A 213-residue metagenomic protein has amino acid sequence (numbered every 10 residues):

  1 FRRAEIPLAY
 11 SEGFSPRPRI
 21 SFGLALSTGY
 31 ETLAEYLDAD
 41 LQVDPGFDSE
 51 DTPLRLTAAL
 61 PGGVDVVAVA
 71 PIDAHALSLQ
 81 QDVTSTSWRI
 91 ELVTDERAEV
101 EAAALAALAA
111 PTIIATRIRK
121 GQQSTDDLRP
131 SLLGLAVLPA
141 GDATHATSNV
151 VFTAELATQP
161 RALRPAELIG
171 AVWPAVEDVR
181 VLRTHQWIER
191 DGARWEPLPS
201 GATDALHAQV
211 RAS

Functional and structural regions predicted by a protein language model:
R2, D40-D44, E91-D95, E155-Q159: Solvent-exposed residues in well-ordered beta-strands and their adjoining turns, especially edge/terminal strands
L8-V43, A74: Short, charge-patterned binding micro-sites
A9, R17, A110-S213: Core RNA-modification/binding signature centered on pseudouridine synthases
G29-L33, Q81-V83, T144-S148: Short, flexible turn/loop "capping" segments at secondary-structure junctions
L33-R89: Ordered, amphipathic secondary-structure segments that act as subunit-interaction surfaces in large macromolecular
P45-R55, T94-L108, P160-E167: Short, conserved charged micro-motifs
W88-S124: A contiguous pocket-lining binding segment that forms or flanks enzyme active sites
